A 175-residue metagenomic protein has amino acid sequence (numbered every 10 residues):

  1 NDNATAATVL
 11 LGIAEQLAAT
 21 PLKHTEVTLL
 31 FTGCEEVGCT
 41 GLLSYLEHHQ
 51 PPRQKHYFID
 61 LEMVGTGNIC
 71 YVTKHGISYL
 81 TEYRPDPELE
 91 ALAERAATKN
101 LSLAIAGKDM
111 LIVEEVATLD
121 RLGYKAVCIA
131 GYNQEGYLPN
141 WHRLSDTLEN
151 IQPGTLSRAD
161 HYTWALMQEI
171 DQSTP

Functional and structural regions predicted by a protein language model:
N1-Y83, L111-V116: Acidic/histidine-rich catalytic neighborhood of metal-dependent amide-processing enzymes
G67-P175: Active-site-adjacent substrate-binding region of metalloamidase/peptidase-like peptide-processing proteins
